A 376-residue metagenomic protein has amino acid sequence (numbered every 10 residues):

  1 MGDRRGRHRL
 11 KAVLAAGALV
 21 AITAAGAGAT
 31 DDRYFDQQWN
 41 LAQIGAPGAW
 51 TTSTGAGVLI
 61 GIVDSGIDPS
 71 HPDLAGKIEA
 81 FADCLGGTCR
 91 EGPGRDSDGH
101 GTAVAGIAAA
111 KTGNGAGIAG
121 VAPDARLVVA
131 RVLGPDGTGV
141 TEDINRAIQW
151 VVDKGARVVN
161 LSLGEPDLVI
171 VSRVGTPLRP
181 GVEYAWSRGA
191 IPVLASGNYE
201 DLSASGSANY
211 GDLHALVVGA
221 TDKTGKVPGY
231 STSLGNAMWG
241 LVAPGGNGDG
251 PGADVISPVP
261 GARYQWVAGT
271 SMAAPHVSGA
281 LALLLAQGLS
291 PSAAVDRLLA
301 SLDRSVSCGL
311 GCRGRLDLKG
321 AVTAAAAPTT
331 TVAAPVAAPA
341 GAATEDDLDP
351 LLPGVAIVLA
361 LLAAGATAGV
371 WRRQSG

Functional and structural regions predicted by a protein language model:
G2-A29, G354-R372: Secretory targeting and sorting signals
T30-V128, R146-Q149, D153-K154, V158 (+4 more regions): Active-site core segment of subtilase-fold serine proteases
G45, A156-S162, G181, H214-V217 (+1 more regions): C-terminal subdomain of the subtilisin-like protease fold in secreted/lumenal serine endopeptidases
A56-L59, P123-L127, D153-V159, S187-P192 (+3 more regions): Loop/turn elements at helix/coil->beta-strand transitions in domains of secreted/extracellular proteins
S65-P69, C84-L85, T112-N114, L133-G137 (+7 more regions): Solvent-exposed loop/turn segments at secondary-structure junctions within structured extracellular/periplasmic domains
A130-H214, P258-P275, G309, R313: Substrate-binding/access-modulating region of protease and related hydrolase catalytic domains
Y210-L289: Extracellular S/T/G-rich loop segment that most often corresponds to the catalytic His/Ser-adjacent loop
Q374-G376: Cytoplasmic C-terminal tails of single-pass
